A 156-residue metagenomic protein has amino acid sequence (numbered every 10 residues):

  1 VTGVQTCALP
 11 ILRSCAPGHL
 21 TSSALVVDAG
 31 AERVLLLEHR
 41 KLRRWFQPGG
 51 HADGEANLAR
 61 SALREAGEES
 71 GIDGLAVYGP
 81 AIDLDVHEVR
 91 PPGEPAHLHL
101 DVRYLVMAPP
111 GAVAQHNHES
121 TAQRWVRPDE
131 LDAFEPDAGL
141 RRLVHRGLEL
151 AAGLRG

Functional and structural regions predicted by a protein language model:
T2-L9: Short, small-residue-biased leader/transition segments that mark boundaries at the very start of proteins
G3, A138-G156: C-terminal tail/extension regions appended to the core domain(s) of diverse proteins
P10-W45: A glycine-rich, hydrophobic loop/mini-helix early in the fold
S22, E32, L100-V102, T121: Change "...and in nucleic-acid phosphodiester-cleaving endonucleases..." to "...and in nucleic-acid processing enzymes
A29-A31, M107-A112, P128-E130: Short loop segments at secondary-structure junctions
E32-I72: Conserved Nudix-box catalytic region and its N-terminal flanking loop in Nudix hydrolases and closely related
G71-A112: Active-site segment of metal-dependent pyrophosphate-handling enzymes, primarily the Nudix hydrolase catalytic core
A114-V144: NUDIX/MutT-family hydrolases
